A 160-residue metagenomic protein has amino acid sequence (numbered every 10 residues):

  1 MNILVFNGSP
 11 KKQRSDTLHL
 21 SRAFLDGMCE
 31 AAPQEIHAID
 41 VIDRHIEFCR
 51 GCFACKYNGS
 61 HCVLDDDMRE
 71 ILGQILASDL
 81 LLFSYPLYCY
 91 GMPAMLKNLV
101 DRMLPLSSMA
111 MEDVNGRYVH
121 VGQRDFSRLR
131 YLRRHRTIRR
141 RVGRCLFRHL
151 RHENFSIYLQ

Functional and structural regions predicted by a protein language model:
M1, K12, D26, E30-A31 (+1 more regions): Glycine-rich phosphate/pyrophosphate-binding loop and the adjoining helix
M1-S108: N-terminal beta1-alpha1-beta2 submodule of the flavodoxin-like/Rossmannoid cofactor-binding fold
V5, I36-A38, F126, N154-I157: Conserved beta-strand scaffold positions in the cores of enzyme catalytic domains, especially in NTP/NDP-utilizing
G8, V41, L129-R133, L159: Cofactor-binding loop segments of dinucleotide-utilizing enzymes, especially the Rossmann-like FAD- and NAD(P)+-binding
L64-L81, Y118-V119, F147-Q160: Repeat-unit-sized solenoid/scaffold elements
A110-S156: Short, glycine-/small-residue-rich phosphate/pyrophosphate-handling segment
